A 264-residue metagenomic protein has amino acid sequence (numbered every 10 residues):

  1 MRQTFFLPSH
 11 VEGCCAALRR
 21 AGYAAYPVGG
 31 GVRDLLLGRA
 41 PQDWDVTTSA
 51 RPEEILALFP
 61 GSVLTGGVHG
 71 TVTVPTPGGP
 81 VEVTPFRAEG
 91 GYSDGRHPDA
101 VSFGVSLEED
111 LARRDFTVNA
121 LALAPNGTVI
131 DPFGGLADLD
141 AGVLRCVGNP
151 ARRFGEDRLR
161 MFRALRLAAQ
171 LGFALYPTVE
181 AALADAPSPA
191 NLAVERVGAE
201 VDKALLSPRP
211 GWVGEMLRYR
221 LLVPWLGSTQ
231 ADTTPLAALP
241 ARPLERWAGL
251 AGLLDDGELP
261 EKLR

Functional and structural regions predicted by a protein language model:
M1-R264: Catalytic cores of the polymerase beta-like nucleotidyltransferase superfamily and closely associated nucleotide
